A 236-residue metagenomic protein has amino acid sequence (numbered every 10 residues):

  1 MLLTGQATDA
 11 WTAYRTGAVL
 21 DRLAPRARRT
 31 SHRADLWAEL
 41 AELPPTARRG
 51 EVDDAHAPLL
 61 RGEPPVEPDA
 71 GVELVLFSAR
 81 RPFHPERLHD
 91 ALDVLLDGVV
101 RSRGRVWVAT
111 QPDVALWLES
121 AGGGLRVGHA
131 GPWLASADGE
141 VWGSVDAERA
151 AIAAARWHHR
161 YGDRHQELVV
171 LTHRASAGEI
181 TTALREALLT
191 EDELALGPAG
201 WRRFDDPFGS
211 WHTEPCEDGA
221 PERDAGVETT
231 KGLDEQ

Functional and structural regions predicted by a protein language model:
M1-R160, L194, P198-Q236: C-terminal accessory "lid"/substrate-recognition subdomains
Q166-T172, A177-R202, D206-G209: Well-ordered alpha/beta subsegment
